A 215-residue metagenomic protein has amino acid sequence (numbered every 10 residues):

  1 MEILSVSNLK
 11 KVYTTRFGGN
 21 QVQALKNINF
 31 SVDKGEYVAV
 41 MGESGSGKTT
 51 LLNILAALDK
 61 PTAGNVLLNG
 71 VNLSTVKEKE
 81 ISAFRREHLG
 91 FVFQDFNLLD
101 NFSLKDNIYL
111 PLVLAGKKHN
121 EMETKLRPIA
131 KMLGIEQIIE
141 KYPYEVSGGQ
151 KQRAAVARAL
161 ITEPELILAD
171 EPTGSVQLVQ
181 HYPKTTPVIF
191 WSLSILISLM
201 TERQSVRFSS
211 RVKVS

Functional and structural regions predicted by a protein language model:
E2-L4, L9-T201, S209: ABC family nucleotide-binding domain
V206-S215: H-loop (His-switch) and adjacent beta-strand-loop-beta switch element of ABC-type ATPase nucleotide-binding domains
